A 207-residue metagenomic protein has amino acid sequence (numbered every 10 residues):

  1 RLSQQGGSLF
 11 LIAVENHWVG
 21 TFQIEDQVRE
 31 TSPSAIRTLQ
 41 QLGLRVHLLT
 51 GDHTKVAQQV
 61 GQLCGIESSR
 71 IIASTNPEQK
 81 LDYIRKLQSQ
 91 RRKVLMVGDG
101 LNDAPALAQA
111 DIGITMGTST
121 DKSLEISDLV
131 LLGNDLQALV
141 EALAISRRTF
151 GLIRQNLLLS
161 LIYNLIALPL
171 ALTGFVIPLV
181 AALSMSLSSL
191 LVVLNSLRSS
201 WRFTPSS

Functional and structural regions predicted by a protein language model:
R1-S3: Nucleotide-sugar donor-binding and catalytic loop/hinge architecture of NDP-sugar-dependent glycosyltransferases
Q5-S8, I12-Q155, Y163: Conserved ATP-binding TGD loop and adjacent catalytic N/P-domain core of P-type ATPases
R91, S127, L132-S207: Membrane-embedded transport module
